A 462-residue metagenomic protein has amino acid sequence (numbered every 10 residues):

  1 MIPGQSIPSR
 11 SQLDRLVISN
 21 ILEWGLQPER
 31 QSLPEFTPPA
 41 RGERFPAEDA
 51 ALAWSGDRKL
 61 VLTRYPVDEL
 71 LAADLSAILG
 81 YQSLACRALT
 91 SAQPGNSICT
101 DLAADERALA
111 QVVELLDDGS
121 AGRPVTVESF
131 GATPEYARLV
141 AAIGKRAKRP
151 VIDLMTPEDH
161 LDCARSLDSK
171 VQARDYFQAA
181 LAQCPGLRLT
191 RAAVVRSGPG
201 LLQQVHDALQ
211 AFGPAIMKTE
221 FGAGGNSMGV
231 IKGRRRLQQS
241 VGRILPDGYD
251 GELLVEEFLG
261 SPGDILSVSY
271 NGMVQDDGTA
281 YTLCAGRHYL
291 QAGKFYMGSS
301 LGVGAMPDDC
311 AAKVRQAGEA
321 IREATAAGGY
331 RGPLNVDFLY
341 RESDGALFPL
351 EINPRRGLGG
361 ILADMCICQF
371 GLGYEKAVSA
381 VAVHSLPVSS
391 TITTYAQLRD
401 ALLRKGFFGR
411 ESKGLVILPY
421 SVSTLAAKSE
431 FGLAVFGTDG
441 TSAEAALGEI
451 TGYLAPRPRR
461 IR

Functional and structural regions predicted by a protein language model:
P46, R64-R196, G200, G452 (+1 more regions): Conserved N-proximal alpha/beta basic substrate-recognition cap immediately N-terminal to, or forming the N-lobe
W54-D68: Short internal beta-strands
F177, A192, A208-V230, D250-P262 (+1 more regions): ATP-grasp fold ATP-binding core
T190-V194, P214-S240, A292-A305: Glycine-rich phosphate-binding loop of ATP-grasp-fold ATP-dependent ligases
I231-L290, Y340-F348, G357: Phosphate-binding site of ATP-dependent enzymes
Y249-D250, E256-G260, F295-D344, V383-R410: A long amphipathic alpha-helix within ATP-dependent nucleotide-binding catalytic cores
S261-P262, S267-A324, G329, N353-S385: ATP-dependent carboxylate/phosphate-activation module, predominantly the ATP-grasp catalytic core and closely related
G371-R462: Peripheral (often C-terminal) accessory segments that flank ATP-dependent C-N-forming ligase machineries
